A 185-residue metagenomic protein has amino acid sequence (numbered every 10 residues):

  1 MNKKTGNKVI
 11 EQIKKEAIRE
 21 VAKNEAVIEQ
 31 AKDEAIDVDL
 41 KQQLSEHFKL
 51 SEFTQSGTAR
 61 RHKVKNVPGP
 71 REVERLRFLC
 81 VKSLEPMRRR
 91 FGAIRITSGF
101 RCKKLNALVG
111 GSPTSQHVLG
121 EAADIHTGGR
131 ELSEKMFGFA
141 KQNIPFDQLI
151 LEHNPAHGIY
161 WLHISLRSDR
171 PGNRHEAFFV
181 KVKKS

Functional and structural regions predicted by a protein language model:
M1-R88, F178-S185: Extracytoplasmic cell-surface/polysaccharide-interacting catalytic and binding patches
F53-S56, V67, K103, L108 (+3 more regions): Surface-exposed loop/turn and secondary-structure junction residues enriched for glycine/proline
V67-P68, I94-F100, S133-G138: N-terminal start-of-chain detector that recognizes signal peptides and the immediate post-cleavage beginning
L76-S83, L105, E121, L132 (+1 more regions): Amphipathic alpha-helical interface surfaces
V81-G110: Extended, low-complexity, intrinsically disordered C-terminal regulatory tails of eukaryotic serine/threonine kinases
F91, V118-A122: Short connector loops at helix/strand junctions that flank enzyme active sites, especially segments positioning acidic
T114, L119, T127-S185: Catalytic cores and adjacent binding grooves of peptidoglycan-active enzymes
